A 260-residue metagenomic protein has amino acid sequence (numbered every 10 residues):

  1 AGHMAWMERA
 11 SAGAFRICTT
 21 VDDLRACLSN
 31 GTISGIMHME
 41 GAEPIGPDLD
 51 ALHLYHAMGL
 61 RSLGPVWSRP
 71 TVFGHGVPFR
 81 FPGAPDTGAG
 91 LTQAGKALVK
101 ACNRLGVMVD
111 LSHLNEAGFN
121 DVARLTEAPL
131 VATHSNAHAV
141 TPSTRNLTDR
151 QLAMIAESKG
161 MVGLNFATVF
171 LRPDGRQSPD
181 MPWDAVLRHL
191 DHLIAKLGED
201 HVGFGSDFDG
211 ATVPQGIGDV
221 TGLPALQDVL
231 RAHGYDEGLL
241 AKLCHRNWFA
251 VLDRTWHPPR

Functional and structural regions predicted by a protein language model:
A1-L49, S68-F73, V77-A89, Q93-K96 (+1 more regions): A metal-dependent hydrolase metal-coordination microenvironment
R16, S34-H38, R61-S62, G106-M108 (+3 more regions): Structural preference for beta-strand elements that scaffold enzyme active sites
T20, G59, V109, H134 (+3 more regions): Conserved, mostly hydrophobic/aromatic
D23-L24, P44-I45, R69-G74, L114-N120 (+3 more regions): Active-site environment of divalent metal-dependent phosphoester hydrolases
P47-A57, F79-V131, T144-S158, D184-D200: Histidine/acidic residue-rich metal-binding segments in metalloenzymes
M161-F170, G175: A conserved active-site cap/scaffold subdomain adjacent to cofactor or substrate pockets
F166, K196-V220: Short acidic/histidine-rich active-site segments
G218-R260: Mid-to-C-terminal alpha-helical segments outside catalytic/metal-binding sites
